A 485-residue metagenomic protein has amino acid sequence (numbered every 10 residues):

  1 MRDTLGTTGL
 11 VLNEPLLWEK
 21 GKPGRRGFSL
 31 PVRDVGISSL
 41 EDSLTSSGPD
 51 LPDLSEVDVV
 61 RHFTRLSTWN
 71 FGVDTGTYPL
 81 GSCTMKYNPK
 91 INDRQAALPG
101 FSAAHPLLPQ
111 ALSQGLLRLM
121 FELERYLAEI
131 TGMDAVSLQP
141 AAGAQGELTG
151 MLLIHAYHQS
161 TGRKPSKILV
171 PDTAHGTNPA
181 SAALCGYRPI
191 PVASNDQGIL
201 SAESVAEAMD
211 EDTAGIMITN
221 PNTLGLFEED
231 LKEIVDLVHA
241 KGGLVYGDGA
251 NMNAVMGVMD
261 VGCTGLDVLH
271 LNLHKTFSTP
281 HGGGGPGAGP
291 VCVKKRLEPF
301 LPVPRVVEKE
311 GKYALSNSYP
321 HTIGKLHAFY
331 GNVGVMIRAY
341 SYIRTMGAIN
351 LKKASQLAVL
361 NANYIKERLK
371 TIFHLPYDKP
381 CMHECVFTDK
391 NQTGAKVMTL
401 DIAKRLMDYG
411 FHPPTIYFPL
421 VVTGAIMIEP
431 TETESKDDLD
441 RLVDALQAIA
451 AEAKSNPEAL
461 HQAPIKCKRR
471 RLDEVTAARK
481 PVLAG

Functional and structural regions predicted by a protein language model:
M1-A135, M259, K309-L315, T322-Y330 (+2 more regions): Non-catalytic terminal extensions of PLP-dependent enzymes
V57, A144-L148, L224-G225, V359 (+1 more regions): An alpha-helix initiation/capping motif
L80, A142, G247: Single, functionally critical "micro-switch" positions that shape active/binding sites and transmembrane helices
G115-R118, Q145-A314, H321, K396-V397 (+1 more regions): Conserved PLP-enzyme active-site core in the AAT-like
D134-P140, K167-V170: A short, small-residue-rich loop immediately preceding and capping a beta-strand
S137, I190-V192, P414: General small-molecule cofactor/ligand-binding pocket signal
A141, N195, T219-P221, T388-K390 (+1 more regions): Short strand-loop junctions, especially beta-strand C-caps/beta-turns that link beta-sheets to coils or alpha-helices
G146, G285, G331-R338: Catalytic-loop motifs flanking and including active-site residues across diverse enzymes
